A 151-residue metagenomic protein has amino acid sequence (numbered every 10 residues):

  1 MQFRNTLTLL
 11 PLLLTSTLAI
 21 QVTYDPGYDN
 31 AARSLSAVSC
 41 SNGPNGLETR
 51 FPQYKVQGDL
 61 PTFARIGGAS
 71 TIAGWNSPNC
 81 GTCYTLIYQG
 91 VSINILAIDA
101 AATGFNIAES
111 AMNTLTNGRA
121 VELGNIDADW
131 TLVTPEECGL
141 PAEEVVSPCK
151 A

Functional and structural regions predicted by a protein language model:
M1-Q21: Fungal secretory targeting signals
T15-N94, D99-S110, T114-A151: Secreted/periplasmic proteins
